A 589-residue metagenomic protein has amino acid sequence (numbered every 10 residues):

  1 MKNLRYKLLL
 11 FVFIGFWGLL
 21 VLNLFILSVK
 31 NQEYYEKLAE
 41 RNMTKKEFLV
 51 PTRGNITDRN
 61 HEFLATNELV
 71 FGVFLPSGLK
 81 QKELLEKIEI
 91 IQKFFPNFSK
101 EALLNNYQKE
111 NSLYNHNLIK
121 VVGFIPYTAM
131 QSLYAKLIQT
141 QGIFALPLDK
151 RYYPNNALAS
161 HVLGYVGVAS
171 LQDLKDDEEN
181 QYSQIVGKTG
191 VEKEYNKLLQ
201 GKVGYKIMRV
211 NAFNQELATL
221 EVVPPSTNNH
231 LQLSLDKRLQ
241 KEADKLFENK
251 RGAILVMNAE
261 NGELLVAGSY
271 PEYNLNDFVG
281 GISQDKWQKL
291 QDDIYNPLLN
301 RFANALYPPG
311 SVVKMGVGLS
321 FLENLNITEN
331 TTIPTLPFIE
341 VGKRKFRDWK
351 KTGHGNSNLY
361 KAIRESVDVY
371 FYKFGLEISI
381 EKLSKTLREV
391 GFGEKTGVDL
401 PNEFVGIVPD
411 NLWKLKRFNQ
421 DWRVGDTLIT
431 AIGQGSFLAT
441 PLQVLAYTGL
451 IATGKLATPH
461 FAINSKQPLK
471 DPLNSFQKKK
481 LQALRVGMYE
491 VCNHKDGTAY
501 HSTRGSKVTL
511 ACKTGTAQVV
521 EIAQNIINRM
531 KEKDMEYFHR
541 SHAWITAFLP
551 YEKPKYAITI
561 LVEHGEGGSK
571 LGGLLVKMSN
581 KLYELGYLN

Functional and structural regions predicted by a protein language model:
M1-Q284, L306, T331, E381-E389 (+7 more regions): Periplasmic/cell-envelope proteins involved in peptidoglycan metabolism and beta-lactam response
A65, K100, N111, N211-T219 (+2 more regions): Beta-lactam-recognizing serine transpeptidase/beta-lactamase-like catalytic domain environment
